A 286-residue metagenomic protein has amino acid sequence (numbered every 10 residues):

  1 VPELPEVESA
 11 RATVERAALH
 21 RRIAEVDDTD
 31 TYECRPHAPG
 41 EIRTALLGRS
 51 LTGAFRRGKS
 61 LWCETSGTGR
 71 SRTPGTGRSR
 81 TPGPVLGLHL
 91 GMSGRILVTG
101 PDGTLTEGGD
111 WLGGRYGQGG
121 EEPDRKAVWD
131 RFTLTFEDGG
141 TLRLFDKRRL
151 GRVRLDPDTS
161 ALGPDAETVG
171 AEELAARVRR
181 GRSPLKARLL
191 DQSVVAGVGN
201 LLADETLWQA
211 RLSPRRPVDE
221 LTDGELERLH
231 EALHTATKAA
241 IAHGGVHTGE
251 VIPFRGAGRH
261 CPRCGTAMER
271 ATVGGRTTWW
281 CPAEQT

Functional and structural regions predicted by a protein language model:
V1-T286: Structured catalytic/nucleic-acid-binding cores of DNA maintenance enzymes
